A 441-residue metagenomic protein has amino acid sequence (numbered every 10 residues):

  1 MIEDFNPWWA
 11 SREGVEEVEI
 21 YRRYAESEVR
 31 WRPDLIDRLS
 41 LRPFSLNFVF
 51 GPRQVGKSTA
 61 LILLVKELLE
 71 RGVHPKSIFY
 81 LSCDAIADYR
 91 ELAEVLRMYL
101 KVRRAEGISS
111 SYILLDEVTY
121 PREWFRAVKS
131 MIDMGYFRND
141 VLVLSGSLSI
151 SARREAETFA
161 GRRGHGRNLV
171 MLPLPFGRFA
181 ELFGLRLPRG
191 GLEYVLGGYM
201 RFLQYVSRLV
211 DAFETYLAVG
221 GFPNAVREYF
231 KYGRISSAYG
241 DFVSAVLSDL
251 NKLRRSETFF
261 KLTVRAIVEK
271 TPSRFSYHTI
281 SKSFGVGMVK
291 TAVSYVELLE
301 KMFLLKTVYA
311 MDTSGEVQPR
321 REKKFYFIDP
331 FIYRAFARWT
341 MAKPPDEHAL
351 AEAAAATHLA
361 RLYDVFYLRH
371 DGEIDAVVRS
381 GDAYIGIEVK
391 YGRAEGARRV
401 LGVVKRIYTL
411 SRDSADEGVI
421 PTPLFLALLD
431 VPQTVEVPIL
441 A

Functional and structural regions predicted by a protein language model:
M1-S40: N-terminal pre-Walker A segment at the start of P-loop NTPase domains
I2, A152-R153, E157-V268: Interdomain motor-coupling "hinge/lid" segment immediately C-terminal to the ATP-binding subdomain of NTP-driven enzymes
V49: Hydrophobic anchor at the beta1->P-loop junction of P-loop NTPases
K57-S58: Conserved lysine of the Walker
S77-S109: Short glycine-rich substrate-engagement loop in P-loop NTPases that contacts/grips substrate
M134-T158, L299: Sensor-1/coupling segment of RecA-like P-loop NTPase cores
V226-R379: Accessory nucleic acid-recognition modules appended to NTPase machines
L368, Y391-D430: Catalytic cores of nucleic-acid endonucleases
